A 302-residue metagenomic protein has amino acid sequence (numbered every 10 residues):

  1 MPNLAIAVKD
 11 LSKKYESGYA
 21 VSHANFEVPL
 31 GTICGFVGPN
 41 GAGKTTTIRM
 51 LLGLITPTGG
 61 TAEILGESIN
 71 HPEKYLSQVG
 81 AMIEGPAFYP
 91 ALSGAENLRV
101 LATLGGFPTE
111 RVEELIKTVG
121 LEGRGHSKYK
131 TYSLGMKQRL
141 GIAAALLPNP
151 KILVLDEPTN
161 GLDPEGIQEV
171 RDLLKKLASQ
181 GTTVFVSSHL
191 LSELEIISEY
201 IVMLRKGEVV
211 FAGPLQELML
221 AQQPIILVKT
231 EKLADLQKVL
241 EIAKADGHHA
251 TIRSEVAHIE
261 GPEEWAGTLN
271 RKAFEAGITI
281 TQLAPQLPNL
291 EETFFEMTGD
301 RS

Functional and structural regions predicted by a protein language model:
P2, Q222: Exposed loop/turn and edge beta-strand positions of beta-sandwich/beta-sheet ligand-binding modules
N3-V8, K13-V186, L191-R205, F211: ABC transporter nucleotide-binding domains
Q216-L220: Short acidic-hydrophobic catalytic motif
P224-M297: Short, charged/small-residue-rich alpha-helical element at the C-terminal edge of ABC transporter nucleotide-binding
G299-S302: Generic C-terminal helix-cap and adjacent flexible tail
